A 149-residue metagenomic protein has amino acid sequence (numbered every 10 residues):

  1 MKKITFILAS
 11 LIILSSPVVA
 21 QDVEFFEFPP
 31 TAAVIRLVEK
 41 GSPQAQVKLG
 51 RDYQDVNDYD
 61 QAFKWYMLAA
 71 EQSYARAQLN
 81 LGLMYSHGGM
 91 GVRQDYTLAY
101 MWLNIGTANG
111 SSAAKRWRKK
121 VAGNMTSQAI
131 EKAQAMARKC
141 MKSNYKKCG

Functional and structural regions predicted by a protein language model:
S16-D22: Sec/Tat signal peptide C-region and signal peptidase I cleavage site
V23-E27, A113-G149: Terminal, low-structured helical/coil segments at or just beyond the last alpha-helical repeat
E39, Y53-Q61, E71, S86-Q94 (+2 more regions): Short coil/turn and helix-start
V47-V56, N80-G88, G106, K119-A122: Hydrophobic face of amphipathic alpha-helices that form TPR/SEL1-like repeat modules and related alpha-solenoid
